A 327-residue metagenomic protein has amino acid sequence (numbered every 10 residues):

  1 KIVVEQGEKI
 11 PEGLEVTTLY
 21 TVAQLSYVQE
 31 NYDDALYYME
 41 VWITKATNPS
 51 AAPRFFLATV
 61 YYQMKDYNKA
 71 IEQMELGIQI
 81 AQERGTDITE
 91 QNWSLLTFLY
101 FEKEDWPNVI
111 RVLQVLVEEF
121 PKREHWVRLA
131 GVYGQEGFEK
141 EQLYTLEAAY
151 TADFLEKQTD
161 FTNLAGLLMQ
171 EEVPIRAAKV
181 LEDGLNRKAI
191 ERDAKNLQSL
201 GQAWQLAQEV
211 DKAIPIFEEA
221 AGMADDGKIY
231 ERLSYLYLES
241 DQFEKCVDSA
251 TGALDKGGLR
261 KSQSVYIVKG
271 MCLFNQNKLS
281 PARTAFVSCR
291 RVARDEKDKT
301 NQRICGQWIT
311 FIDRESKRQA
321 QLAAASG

Functional and structural regions predicted by a protein language model:
K1-Q276, P281-G327: Alpha-solenoid helical repeat scaffolds
